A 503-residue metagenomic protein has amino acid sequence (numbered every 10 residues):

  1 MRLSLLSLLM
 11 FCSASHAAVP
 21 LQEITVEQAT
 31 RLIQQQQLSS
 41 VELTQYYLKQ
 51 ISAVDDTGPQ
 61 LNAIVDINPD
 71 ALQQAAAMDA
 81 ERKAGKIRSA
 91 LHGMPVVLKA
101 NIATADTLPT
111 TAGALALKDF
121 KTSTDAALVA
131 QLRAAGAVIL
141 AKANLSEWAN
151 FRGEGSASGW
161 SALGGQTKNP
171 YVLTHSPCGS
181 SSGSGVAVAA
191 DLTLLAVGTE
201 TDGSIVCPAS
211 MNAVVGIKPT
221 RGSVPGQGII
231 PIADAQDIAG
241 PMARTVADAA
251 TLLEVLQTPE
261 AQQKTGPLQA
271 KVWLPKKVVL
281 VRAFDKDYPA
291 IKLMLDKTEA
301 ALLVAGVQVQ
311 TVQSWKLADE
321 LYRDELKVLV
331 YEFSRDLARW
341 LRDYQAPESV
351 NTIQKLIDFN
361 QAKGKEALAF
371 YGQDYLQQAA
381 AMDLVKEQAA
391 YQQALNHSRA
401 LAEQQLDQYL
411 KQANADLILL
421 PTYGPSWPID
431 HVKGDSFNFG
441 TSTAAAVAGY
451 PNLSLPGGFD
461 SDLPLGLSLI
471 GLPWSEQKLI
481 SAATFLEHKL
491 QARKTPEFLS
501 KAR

Functional and structural regions predicted by a protein language model:
M1-H16: Gram-negative bacterial Sec-dependent N-terminal signal peptides
A18-K118, W148-N150, Q354, W427 (+1 more regions): Short, well-ordered alpha-helical
Q22, I102-A103, Q236-I238, E260-P347: Gly/Ser-rich, acidic/histidine-flanked active-site/gating loops
V26, R31-L38, L48-Q60, P69-L72 (+10 more regions): Sec-exported extracytoplasmic/periplasmic mature domains
Q36, G93, K99, T193 (+2 more regions): Glycine-rich, small-residue loops and helix-cap segments that act as flexible hinges at active-site edges
L91-A239, V281, L420-K433: Short glycine/serine-rich loop/turn segments
H92-A112, P275, Y331-A400, P456-P464: Short helix-loop capping/hinge segments that flank enzyme active sites or metal/cofactor-binding pockets
V138, A189-R282, D296, A301 (+2 more regions): Structural helix-boundary/capping segments
